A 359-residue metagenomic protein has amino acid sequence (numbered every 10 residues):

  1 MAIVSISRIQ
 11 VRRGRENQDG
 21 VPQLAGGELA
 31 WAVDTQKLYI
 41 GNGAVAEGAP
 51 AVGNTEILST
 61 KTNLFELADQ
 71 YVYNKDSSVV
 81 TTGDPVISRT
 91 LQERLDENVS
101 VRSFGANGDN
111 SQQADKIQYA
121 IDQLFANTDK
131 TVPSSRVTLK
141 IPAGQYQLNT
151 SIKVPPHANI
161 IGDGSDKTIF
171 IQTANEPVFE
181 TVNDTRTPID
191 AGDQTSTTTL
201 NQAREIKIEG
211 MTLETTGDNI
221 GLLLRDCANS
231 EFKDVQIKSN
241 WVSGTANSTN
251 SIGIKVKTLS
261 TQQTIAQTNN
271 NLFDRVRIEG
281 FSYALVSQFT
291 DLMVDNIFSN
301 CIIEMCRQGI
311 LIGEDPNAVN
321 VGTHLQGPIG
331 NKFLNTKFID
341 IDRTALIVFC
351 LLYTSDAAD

Functional and structural regions predicted by a protein language model:
M1-L29, T35, E47, A51-N63: Extracellular/surface-exposed low-complexity repeats and stalk/linker segments enriched in Gly/Pro and small polar
R13, N63-Q118: Right-handed parallel beta-helix/beta-solenoid
P22-I40, Q118-D122, L139-P142: Short hydrophobic/aromatic-rich beta-strand motifs
A106-D115, N159-I220, K233-D234, N240-I252: Right-handed parallel beta-helix/beta-spiral solenoid domain characteristic of secreted/periplasmic
Q118, D122-N159, D163-N175, T212-D218: N-terminal extracellular ligand-recognition/capping segment immediately after the signal peptide
P142, P155, I161-D163, E209 (+14 more regions): Feature marks extracellular polysaccharide-active and adherence modules
L148-S151, S165, I171-E176, T216-L222 (+4 more regions): Short glycine/acidic-rich loop motifs that flank beta-strands on beta-rich extracellular proteins
Y353-D359: Conserved small/polar residues in nucleotide/adenosyl-binding loops
